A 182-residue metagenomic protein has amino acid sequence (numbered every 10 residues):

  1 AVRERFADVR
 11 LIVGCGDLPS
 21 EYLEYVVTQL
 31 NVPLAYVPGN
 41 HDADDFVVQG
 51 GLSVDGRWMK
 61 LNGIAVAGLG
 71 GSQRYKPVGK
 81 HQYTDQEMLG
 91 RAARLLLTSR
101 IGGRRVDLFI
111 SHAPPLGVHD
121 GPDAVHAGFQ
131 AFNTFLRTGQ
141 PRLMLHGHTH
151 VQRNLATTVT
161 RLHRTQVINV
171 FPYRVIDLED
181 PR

Functional and structural regions predicted by a protein language model:
A1, L18-E24, N40-F46, R74-V78 (+3 more regions): Active-site environment of divalent metal-dependent phosphoester hydrolases
A1-L61, T138, R164, I168-Y173: Core catalytic region of metal-dependent phosphoesterases/phosphodiesterases, especially metallo-beta-lactamase-like
E4, S99-I101, L136: Short hydrophobic patches on amphipathic alpha-helices that form coiled-coil/helix-mediated interaction surfaces
V13-G14, L108-I110, L145: Structural motif
S20, F129-Q130: Structural motif corresponding to alpha-helix initiation and N-cap regions
V32, V106, F132-H146: Proline-aspartate-enriched helix->loop->beta-strand connector
V37-A127: Conserved catalytic scaffold of divalent metal-dependent phosphoesterases
M59-G63, T84, F135-T138, V151-R182: Binuclear metal-dependent phosphoesterase catalytic core
